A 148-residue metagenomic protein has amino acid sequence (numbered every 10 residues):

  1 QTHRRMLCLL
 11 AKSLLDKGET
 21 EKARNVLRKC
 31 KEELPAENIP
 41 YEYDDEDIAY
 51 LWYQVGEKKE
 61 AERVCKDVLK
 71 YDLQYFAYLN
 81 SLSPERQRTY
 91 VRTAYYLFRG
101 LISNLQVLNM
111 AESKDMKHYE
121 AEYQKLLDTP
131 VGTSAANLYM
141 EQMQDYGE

Functional and structural regions predicted by a protein language model:
Q1-E148: C-terminal luminal/periplasmic domains and tails of membrane-associated envelope-modifying transferases
